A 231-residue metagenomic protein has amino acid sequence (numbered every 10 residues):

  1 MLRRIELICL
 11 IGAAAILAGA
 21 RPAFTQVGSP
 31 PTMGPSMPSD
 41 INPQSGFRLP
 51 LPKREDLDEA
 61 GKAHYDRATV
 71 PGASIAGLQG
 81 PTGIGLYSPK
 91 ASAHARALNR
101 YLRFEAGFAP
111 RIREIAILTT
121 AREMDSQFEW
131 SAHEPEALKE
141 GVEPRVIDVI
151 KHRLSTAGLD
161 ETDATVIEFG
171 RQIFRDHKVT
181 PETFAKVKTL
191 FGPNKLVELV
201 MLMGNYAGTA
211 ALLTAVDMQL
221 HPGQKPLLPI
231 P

Functional and structural regions predicted by a protein language model:
M1-C9: Bacterial N-terminal signal peptides that target proteins for export
I8-A18: Bacterial N-terminal signal peptides
A20-T25: Boundary at the C-terminal end of the N-terminal hydrophobic targeting segment
Q26-P231: Hydrophobic alpha-helical segments
